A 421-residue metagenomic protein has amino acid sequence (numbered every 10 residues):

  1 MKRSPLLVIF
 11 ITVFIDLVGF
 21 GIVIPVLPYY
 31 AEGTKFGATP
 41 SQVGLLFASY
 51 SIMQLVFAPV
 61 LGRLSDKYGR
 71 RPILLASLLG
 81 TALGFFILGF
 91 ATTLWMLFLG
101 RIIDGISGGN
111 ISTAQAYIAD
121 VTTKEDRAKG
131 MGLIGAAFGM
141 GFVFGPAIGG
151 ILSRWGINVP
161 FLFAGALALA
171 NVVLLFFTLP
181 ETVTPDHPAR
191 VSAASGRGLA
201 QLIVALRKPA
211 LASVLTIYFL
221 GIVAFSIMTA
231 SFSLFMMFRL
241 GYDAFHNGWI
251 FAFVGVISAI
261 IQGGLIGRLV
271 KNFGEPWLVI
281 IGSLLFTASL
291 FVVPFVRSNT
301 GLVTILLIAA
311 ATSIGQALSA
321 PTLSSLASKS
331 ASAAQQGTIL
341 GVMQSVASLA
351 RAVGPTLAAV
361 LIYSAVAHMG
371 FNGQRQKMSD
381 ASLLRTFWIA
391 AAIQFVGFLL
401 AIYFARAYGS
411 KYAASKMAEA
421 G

Functional and structural regions predicted by a protein language model:
K2, P180-I217, R239, A418-G421: Juxtamembrane intracellular "pre-TM" segments in multi-pass secondary transporters
P25-P40, A230-N247: Short amphipathic helix-loop junctions that connect adjacent transmembrane helices in Major Facilitator Superfamily/SLC
L55-L94: Conserved MFS/SLC helix-loop-helix module at the cytosolic interface between two early adjacent transmembrane helices
A58-Y68, I261-E275: Helix-to-loop junctions at the C-terminal end of transmembrane segments in multipass secondary transporters
L79-T92, L284-S298: C-terminal ends and interior cores of transmembrane alpha-helices in multi-pass membrane transporters/permeases
G100-M140: Cytoplasmic helix-loop-helix junction between adjacent transmembrane helices in 12-TM secondary transporters
I134-F177: Helix-loop-helix hairpin linking two adjacent transmembrane segments in secondary transporters
S153-A166, I362-Q394: A membrane-interface helix-boundary motif in multi-pass transporters
